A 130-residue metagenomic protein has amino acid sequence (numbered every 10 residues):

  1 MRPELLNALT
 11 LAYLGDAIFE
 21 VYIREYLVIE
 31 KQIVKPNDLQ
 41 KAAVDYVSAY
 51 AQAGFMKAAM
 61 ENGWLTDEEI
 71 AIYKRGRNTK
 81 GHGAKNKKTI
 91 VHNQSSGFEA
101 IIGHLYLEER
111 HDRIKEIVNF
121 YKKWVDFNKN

Functional and structural regions predicted by a protein language model:
M1-N130: Double-stranded RNA-binding/processing signature
